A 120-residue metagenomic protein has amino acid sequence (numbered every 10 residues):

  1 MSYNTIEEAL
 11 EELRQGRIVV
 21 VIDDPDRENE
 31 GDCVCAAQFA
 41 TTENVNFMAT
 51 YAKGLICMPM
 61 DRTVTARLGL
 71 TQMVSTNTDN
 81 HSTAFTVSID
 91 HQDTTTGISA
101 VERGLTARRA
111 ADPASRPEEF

Functional and structural regions predicted by a protein language model:
M1-F120: Catalytic domains of riboflavin
